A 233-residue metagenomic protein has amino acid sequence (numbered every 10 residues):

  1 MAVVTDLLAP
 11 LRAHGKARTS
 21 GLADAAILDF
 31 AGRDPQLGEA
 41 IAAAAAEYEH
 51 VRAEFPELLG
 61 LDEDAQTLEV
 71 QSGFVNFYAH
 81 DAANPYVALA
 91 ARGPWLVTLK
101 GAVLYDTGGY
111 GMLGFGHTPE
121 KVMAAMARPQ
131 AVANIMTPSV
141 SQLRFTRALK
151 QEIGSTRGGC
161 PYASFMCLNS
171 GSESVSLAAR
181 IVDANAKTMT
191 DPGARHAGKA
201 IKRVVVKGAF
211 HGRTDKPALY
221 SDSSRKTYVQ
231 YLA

Functional and structural regions predicted by a protein language model:
M1-A163: N-terminal glycine-rich, Lys/His-bearing helix-loop that initiates the first secondary-structure elements of many
M1-S20, G116, K121, K150-A233: PLP-dependent aspartate aminotransferase-fold enzymes
